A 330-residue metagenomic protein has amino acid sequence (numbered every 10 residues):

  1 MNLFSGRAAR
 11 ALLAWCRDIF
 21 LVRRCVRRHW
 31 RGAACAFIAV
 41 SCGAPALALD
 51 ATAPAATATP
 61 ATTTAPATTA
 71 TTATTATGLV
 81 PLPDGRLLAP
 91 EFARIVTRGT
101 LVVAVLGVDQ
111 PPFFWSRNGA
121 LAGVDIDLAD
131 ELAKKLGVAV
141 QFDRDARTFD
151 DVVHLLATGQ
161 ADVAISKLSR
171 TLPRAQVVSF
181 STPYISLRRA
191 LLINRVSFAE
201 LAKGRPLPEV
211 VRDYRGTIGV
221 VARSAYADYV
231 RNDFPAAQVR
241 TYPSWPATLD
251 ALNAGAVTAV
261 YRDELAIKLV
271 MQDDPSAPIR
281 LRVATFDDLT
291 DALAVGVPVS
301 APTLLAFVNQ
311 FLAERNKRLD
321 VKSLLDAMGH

Functional and structural regions predicted by a protein language model:
M1-R27: N-terminal secretory signal peptides that target proteins for export/translocation
G32-A44: Bacterial N-terminal signal peptides
P54, D130, K134, A139-V210 (+1 more regions): Acidic, polar ligand-binding/catalytic clefts
T75-K167, Q176, T241: Extracytoplasmic small-molecule ligand-binding "clamshell" domains of the periplasmic binding protein/Venus flytrap
T77-R86, V221-F234, L281, L312-H330: Ligand-binding clefts/hinges and TM-proximal coupling segments of bilobed small-molecule sensing domains
V108-Q110, L121-K135, A190-S244, E264-L265 (+1 more regions): Bilobed "Venus flytrap"/periplasmic-binding protein-like clamshell domains and structurally analogous long
D150-D151, K167-Q176, N232, N253-A254 (+1 more regions): A ligand-binding cleft/hinge motif common to bilobed small-molecule-binding domains
I185-I193, S197-F198, E264-A313, G329-H330: Periplasmic-binding protein-like
